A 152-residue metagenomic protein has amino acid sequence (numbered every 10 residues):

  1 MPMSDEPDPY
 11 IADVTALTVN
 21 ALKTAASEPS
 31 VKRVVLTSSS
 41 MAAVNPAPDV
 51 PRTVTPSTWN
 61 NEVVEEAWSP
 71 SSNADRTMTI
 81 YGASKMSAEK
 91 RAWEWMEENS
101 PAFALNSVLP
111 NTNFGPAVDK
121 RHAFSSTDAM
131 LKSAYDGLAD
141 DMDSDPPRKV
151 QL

Functional and structural regions predicted by a protein language model:
M1-L17: NAD(P)H-binding glycine-rich loop region in Rossmannoid oxidoreductase-like domains and their noncatalytic homologs
S4-D5, N45-D49, V118-K120: Short, solvent-exposed loop/turn and secondary-structure capping segments
S27, E62-L105: Active-site Tyr-X1-5-Lys
P29-R33: A short helix->loop->beta-strand "cap" motif at the edges of active sites that frequently abuts
S39-D75: Active-site "gating" loop of Rossmann-like NAD(P)-dependent oxidoreductase/epimerase domains
N99-Q151: NAD(P)-dependent short-chain dehydrogenase/reductase
